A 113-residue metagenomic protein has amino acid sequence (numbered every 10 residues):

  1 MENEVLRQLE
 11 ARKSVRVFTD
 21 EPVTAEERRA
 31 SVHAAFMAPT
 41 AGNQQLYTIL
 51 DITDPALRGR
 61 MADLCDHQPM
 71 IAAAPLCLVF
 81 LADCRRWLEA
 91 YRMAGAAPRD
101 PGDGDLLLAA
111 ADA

Functional and structural regions predicted by a protein language model:
M1-A113: Acidic, surface-exposed loops and disordered segments
